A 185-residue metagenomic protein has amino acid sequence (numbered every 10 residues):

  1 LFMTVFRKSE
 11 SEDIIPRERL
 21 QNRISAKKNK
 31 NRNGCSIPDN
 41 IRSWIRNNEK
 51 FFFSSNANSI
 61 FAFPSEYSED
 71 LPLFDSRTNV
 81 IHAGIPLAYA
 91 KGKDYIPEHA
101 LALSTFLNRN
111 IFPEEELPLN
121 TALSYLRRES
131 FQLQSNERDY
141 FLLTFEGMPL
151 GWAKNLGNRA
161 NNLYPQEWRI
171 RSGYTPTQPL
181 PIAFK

Functional and structural regions predicted by a protein language model:
F2, E10-K185: Polybasic, low-complexity RNA-engagement segments
